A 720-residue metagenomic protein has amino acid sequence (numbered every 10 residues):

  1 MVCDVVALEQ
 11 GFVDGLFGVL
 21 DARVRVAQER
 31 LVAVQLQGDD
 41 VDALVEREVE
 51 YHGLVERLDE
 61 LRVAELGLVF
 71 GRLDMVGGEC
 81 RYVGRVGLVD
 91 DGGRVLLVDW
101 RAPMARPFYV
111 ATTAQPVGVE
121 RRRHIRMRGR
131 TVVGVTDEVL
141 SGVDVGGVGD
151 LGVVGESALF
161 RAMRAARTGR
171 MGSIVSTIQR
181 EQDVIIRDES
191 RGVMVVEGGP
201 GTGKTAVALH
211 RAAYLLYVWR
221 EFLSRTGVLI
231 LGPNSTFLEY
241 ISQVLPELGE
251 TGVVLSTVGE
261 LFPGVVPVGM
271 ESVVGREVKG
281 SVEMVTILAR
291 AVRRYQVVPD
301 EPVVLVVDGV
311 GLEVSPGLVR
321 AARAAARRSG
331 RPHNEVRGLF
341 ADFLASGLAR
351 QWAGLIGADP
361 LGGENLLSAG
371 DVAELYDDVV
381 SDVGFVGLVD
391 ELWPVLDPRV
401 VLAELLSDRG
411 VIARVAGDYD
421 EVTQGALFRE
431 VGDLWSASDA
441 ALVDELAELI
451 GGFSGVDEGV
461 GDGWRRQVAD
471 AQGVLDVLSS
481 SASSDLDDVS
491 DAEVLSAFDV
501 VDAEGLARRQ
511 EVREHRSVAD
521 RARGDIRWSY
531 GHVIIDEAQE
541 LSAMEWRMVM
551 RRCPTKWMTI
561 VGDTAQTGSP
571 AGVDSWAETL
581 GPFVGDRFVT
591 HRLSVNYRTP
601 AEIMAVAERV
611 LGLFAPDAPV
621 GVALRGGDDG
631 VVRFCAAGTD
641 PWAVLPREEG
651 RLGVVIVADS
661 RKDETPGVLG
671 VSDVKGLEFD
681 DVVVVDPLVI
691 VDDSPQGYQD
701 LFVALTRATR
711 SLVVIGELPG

Functional and structural regions predicted by a protein language model:
M1-R23, A27-V34, L66, R128 (+8 more regions): P-loop NTPase Walker
M1-V175, Q179-V184, G505-A507: Extended, charged low-complexity regulatory segments
G155, L261-E271, V319-A325, N365-A369 (+2 more regions): Short acidic (Asp/Glu) and glycine-rich catalytic loops that position anionic groups and cofactors
R164, G227, L231, E271-V282 (+7 more regions): Hydrophobic alpha-helical scaffolding
Q179, D183-S190, A213, D390 (+4 more regions): Amphipathic, well-packed alpha-helical segments that form the structural scaffold of globular domains
E221-T226, S235-K279, S483-H532, E537-G720: Conserved helicase motor core of SF1/SF2 NTP-dependent helicases
M270-W352: ATP-hydrolysis module of ASCE/P-loop NTPase motor domains, specifically the Walker B Asp-Glu catalytic pair
S315-H532, L541-E545: Conserved helicase NTPase catalytic core signature
